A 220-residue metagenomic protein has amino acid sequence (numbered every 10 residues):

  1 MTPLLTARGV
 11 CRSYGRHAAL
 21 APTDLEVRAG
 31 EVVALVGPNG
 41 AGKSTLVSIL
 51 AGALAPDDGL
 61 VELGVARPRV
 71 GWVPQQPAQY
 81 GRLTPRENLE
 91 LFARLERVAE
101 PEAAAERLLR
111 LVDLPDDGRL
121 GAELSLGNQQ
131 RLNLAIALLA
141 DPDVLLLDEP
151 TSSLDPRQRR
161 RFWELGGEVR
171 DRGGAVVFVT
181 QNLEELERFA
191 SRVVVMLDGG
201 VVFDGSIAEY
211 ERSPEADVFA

Functional and structural regions predicted by a protein language model:
V36-P38: The feature captures the beta-strand-to-loop junction immediately N-terminal to the Walker
A51: Helix-to-loop junction immediately C-terminal to a conserved catalytic motif
E90, E102-D117: Conserved ABC ATPase "signature" region
L145-D148: Catalytic Walker B motif of ABC-type/P-loop ATPase nucleotide-binding domains
G174-V179: Conserved H-loop
L186-R188: A short, surface-exposed alpha-helical micro-motif characterized by mixed small hydrophobic and charged/polar residues
